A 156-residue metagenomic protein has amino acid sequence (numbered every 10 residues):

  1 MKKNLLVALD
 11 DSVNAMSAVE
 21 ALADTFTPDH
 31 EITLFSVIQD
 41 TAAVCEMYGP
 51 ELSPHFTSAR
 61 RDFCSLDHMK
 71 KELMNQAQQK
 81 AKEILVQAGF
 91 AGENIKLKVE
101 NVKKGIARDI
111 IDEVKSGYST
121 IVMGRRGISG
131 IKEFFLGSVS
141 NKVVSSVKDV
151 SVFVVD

Functional and structural regions predicted by a protein language model:
K2-C64: Small/aliphatic-rich secondary-structure junction motif
L5, L22, I32, L85 (+3 more regions): Hydrophobic structural packing positions in well-ordered secondary structure
A15-A18, I106-A107, L136: Amphipathic coiled-coil/heptad-repeat helices and related helical stalk/stem segments that mediate oligomerization
T33-F35, K96-E100, F153: General small-molecule cofactor/ligand-binding pocket signal
H68-L73: Low-complexity, serine/threonine/proline-enriched polar segments
Q79, E83-I121: Structural beta-alpha unit
E113-D156: Gly/Ser-rich helix-loop-strand patches that form or flank binding pockets for ribonucleotide-derived cofactors
